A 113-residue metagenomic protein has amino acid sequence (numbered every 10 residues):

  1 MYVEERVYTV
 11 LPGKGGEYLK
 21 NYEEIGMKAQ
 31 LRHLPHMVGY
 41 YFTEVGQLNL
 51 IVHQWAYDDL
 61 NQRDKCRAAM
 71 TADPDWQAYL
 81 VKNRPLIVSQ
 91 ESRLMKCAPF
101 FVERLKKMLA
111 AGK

Functional and structural regions predicted by a protein language model:
Y2-R6, Y18, Q30, L50-Q54: Short, structured motif recognition centered on aromatic/hydrophobic residues
K14-G39: Short amphipathic alpha-helical segments
G16-Y18, D59-T71: Short amphipathic alpha-helices within nucleic acid-binding modules
Y22, R67, L80: Short, flexible helix/strand-to-coil boundary loops that buttress conserved ligand/catalytic motifs in alpha/beta
A29, K65-R67, L105: Intrinsic, low-complexity N-terminal interaction/targeting segments
R32-V52, D58, D75-K113: Glycine-rich beta-strand-turn "strand-cap" elements at beta-sheet edges
